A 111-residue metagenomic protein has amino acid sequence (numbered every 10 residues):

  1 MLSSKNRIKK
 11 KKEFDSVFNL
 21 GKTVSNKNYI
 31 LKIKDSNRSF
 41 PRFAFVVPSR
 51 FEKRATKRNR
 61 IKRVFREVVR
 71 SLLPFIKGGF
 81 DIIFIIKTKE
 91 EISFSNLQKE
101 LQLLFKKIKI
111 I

Functional and structural regions predicted by a protein language model:
M1-I111: Positively charged, solvent-exposed patches that mediate nucleic-acid binding
